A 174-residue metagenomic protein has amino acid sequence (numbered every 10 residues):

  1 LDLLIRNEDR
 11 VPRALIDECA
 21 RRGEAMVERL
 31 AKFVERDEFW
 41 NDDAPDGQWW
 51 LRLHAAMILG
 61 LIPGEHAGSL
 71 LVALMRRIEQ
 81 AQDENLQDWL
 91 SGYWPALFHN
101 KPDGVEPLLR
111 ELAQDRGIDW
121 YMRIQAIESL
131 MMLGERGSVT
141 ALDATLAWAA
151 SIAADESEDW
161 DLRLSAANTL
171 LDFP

Functional and structural regions predicted by a protein language model:
L1-D2, G23-N41, G64-R77, H99-Q114 (+2 more regions): Amphipathic alpha-helical scaffolding segments comprising HEAT/armadillo-like alpha-solenoid repeats
R6-E24, D43-G64, D83-K101, Y121-V139 (+1 more regions): Structural detector for internal amphipathic alpha-helices that build alpha-solenoid repeat scaffolds
R77-N85, W120, I152-E158: Short, mixed-charge aromatic SLiMs
